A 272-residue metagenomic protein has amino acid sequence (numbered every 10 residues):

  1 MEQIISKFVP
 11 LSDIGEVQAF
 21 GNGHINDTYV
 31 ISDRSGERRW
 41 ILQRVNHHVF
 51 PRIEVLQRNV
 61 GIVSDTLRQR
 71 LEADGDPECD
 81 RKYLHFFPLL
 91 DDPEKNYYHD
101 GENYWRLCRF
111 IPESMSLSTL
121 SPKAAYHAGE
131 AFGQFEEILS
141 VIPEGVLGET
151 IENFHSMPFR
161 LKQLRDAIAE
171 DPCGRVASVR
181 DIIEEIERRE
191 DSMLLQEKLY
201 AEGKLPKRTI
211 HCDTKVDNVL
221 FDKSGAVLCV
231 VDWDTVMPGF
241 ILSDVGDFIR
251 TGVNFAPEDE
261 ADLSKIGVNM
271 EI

Functional and structural regions predicted by a protein language model:
M1-Q18, L67: Juxta-kinase regulatory segment immediately upstream of eukaryotic protein kinase catalytic domains
S12-R34: ATP-binding glycine-rich phosphate-binding loop
Q18-N22, Q43-E54, I111-Y126, E130 (+2 more regions): ATP-dependent phospho-/nucleotidyl transfer catalytic cores
T28-V30, W105-L107, T209: Conserved hydrophobic/aromatic beta-strand scaffold that supports enzyme active sites
S32-R39, K223-A226: Active-site beta-strand-loop-beta-strand hairpin of nuclease catalytic cores that positions key catalytic residues
G36-G61, D65-V146: ATP-binding pocket architecture of kinase catalytic cores
V231-V236: Activation of the activation-loop gatekeeper triad in protein kinase-fold domains
L242-I272: Active-site activation/catalytic loop segments of kinase-like enzymes and analogous catalytic loops in related
